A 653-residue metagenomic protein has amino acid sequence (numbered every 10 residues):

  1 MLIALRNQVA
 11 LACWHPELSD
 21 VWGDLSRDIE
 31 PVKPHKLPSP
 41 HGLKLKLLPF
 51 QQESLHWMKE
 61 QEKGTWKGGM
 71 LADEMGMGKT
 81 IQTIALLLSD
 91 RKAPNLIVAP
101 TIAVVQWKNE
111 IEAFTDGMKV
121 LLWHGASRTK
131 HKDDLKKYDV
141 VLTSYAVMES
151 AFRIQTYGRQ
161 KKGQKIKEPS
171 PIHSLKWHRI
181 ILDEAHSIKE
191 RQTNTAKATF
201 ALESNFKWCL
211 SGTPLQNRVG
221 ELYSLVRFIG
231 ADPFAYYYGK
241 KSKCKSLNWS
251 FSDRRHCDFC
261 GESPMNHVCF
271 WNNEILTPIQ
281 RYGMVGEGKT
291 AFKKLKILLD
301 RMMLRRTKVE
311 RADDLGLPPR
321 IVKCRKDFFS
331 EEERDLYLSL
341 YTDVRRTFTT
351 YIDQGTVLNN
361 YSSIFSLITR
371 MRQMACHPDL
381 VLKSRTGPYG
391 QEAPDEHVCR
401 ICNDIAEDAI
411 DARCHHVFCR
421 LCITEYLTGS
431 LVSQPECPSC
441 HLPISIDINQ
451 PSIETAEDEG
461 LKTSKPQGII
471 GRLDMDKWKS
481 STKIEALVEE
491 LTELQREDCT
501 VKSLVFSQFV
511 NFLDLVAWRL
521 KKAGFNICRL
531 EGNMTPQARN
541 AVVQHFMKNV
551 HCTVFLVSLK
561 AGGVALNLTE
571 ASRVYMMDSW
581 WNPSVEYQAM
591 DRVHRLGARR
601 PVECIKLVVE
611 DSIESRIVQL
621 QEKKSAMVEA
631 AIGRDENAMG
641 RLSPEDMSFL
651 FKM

Functional and structural regions predicted by a protein language model:
M1-V32, G42: Accessory nucleic-acid engagement/destabilization modules that flank
W22-R281, K294-L315, K323, F329-R334 (+1 more regions): ASCE P-loop NTPase motor core, strongest for the SF2 helicase catalytic module
